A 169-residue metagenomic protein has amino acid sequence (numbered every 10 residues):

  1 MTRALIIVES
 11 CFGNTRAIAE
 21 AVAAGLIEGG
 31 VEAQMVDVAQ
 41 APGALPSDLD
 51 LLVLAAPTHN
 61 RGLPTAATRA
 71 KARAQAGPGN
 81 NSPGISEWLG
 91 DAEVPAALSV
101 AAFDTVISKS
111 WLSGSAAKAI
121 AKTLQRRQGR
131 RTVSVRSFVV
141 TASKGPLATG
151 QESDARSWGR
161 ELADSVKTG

Functional and structural regions predicted by a protein language model:
T2-G29: N-terminal beta1-alpha1 ligand-phosphate binding loop
A4, E32-Q34, V100, R131-T132: Hydrophobic anchor at the start of a short beta-strand that flanks the dinucleotide cofactor-binding loop
F12, R16, P78-G79, S110 (+2 more regions): Short-chain dehydrogenase/reductase
F12, T105-W111, V140-A142: Short histidine/acidic/glycine/proline-rich micro-motifs that form metal- and phosphate-coordinating active-site loops
E20, A24, E28, K122 (+2 more regions): Short, well-ordered alpha-helices that flank and scaffold nucleotide-derived cofactor binding pockets
D37-Q128: Helix-loop-strand module that forms the ligand-binding subsite of alpha/beta enzymes
R130-G169: Glycine-rich phosphate/pyrophosphate-binding loop and the adjoining helix
